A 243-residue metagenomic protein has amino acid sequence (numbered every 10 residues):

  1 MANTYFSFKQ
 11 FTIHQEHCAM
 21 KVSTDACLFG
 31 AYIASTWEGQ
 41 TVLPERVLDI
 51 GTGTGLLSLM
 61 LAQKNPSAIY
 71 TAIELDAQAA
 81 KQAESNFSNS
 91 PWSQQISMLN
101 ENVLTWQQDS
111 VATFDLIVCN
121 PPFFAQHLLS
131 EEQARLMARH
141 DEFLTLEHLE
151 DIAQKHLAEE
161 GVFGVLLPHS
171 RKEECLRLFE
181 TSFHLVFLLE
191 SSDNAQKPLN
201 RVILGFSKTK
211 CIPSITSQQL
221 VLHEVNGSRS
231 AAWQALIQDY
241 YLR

Functional and structural regions predicted by a protein language model:
A2-E45, T52-M60, V202, V221: SAM-dependent Rossmann-like transferase core, predominantly class I methyltransferases with a strong bias toward
S7, T41, W92, F179-S182 (+1 more regions): Short, structurally constrained coil/turn elements that cap an alpha-helix or connect an alpha-helix to the following
T12, C18, V22, F143-L199: Conserved Class I SAM-dependent methyltransferase catalytic core
H14, T71, S97-L99, V186-L189: General small-molecule cofactor/ligand-binding pocket signal
F29, N120, L149, F206: Residue-level signal for inorganic ion chemistry
A31-S110, L116-S130: Conserved SAM/SAH cofactor-binding pocket of Class I
P121-L149: Mobile active-site "lid"/loop adjacent to the S-adenosyl-L-methionine
P198-R243: SAM/dcSAM-binding transferase cores
